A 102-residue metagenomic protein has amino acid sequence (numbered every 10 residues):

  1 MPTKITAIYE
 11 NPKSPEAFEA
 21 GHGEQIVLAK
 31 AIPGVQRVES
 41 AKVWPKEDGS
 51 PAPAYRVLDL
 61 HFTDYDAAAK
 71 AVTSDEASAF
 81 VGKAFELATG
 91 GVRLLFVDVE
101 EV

Functional and structural regions predicted by a protein language model:
M1-V102: Macromolecular interaction modules
